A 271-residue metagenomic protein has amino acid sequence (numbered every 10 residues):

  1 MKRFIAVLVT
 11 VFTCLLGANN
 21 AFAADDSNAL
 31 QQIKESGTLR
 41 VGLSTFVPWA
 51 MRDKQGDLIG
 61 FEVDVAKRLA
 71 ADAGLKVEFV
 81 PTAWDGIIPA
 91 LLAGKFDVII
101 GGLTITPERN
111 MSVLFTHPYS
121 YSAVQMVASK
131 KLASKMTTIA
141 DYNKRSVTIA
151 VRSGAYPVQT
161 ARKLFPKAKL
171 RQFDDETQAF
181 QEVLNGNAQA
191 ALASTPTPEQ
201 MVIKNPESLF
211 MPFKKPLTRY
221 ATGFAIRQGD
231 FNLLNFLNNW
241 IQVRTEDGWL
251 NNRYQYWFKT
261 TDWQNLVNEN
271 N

Functional and structural regions predicted by a protein language model:
A23-D25, Y156-F173, P212, Q242-N271: Ligand-binding clefts/hinges and TM-proximal coupling segments of bilobed small-molecule sensing domains
A24-G102, M111: Extracytoplasmic small-molecule ligand-binding "clamshell" domains of the periplasmic binding protein/Venus flytrap
L39-R40, G74-K76, A93-G101, S146-T148 (+2 more regions): Alpha-to-beta junction loops
L43, F61, L114-A128, K144 (+2 more regions): Short Pro/Gly-enriched coil loops immediately N-terminal to beta-strands
V63, F79-P89, R171-N185, Y220: Short helix-initiation/N-cap motifs at beta->coil->alpha
G86, L103-M111, T160-K163, E182-N185 (+1 more regions): A ligand-binding cleft/hinge motif common to bilobed small-molecule-binding domains
Y121-A128, T195, E199-I241, T260-N271: Periplasmic-binding protein-like
S129-V147: Flexible hinge/capping segments at coil-to-helix
